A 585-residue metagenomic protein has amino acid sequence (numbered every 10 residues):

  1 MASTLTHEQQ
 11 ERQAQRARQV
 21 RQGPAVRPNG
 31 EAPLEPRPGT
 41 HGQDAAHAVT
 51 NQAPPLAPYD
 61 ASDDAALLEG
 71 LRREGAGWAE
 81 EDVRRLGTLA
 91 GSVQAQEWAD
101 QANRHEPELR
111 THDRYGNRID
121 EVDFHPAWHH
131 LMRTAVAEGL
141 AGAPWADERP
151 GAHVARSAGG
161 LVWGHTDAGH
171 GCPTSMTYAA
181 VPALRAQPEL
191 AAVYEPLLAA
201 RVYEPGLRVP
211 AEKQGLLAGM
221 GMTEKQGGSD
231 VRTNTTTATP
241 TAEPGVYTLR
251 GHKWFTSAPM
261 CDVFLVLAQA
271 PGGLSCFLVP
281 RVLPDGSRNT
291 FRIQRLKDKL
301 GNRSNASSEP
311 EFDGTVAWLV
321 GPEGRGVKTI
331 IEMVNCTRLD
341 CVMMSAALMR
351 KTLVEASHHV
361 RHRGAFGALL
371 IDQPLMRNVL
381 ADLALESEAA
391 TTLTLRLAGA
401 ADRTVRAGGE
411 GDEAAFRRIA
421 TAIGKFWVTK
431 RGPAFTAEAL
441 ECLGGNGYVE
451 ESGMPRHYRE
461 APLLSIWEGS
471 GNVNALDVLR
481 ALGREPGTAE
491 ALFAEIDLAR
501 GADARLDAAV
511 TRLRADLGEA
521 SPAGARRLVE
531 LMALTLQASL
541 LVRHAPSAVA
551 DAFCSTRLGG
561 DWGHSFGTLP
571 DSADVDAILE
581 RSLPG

Functional and structural regions predicted by a protein language model:
A2-E8, R12-R16, G23-R149, P584: Extended, charge-enriched "interface" segments that sit outside catalytic cores
P36-G39, P54, P58, S62 (+5 more regions): Alpha-helix capping/hinge segments and adjacent helical runs
N117-V209, S257-A258, E460, W467 (+1 more regions): Internal helix-loop-helix
V246-T290: A short core secondary-structure module
D285, Q294, E309-T337, V354-I371 (+2 more regions): A glycine-rich, basic-preceded beta-loop-alpha segment at the flavin cofactor/substrate interface of flavin-utilizing
N302-I331, G445-V473, A489, V510: Flexible glycine/proline-rich, aromatic-decorated loop/lid segments
E388-K425, E441, R514-A525, V529: C-terminal helix-coil-helix/basic helical segment that borders enzyme active sites and/or dimer interfaces and provides
F493-G585: C-terminal amphipathic alpha-helical interaction region
